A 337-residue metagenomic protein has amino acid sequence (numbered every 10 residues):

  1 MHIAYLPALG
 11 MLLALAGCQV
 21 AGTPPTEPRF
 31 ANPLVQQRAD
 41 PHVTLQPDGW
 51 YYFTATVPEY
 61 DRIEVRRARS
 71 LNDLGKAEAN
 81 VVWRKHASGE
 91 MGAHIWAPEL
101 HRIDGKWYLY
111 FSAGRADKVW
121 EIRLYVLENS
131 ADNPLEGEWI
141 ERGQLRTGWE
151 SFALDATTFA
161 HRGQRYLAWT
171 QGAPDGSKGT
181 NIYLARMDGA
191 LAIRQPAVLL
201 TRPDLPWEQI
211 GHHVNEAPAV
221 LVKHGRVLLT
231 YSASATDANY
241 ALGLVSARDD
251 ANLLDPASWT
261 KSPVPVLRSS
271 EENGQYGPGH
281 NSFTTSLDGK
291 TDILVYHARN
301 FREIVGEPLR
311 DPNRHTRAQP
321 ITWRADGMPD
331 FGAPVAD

Functional and structural regions predicted by a protein language model:
M1-P7: Bacterial N-terminal signal peptides that target proteins for export
P7-A16: Bacterial N-terminal signal peptides
C18-D337: Carbohydrate-active catalytic/glycan-binding domains of CAZyme proteins, especially the secreted or lumenal ectodomains
